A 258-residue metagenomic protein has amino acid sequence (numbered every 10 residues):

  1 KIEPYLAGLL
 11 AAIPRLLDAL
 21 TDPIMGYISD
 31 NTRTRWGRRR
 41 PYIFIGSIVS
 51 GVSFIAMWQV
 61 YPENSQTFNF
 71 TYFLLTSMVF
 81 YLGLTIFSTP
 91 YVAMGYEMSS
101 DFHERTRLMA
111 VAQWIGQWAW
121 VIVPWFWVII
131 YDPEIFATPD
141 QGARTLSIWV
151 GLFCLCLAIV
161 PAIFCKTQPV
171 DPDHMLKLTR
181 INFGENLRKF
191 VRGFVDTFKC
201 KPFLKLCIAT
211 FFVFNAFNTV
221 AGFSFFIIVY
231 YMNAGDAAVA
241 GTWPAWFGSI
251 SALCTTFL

Functional and structural regions predicted by a protein language model:
K1-L258: Membrane-embedded alpha-helical bundles of multi-pass transporters/translocases, especially carrier/permease families
